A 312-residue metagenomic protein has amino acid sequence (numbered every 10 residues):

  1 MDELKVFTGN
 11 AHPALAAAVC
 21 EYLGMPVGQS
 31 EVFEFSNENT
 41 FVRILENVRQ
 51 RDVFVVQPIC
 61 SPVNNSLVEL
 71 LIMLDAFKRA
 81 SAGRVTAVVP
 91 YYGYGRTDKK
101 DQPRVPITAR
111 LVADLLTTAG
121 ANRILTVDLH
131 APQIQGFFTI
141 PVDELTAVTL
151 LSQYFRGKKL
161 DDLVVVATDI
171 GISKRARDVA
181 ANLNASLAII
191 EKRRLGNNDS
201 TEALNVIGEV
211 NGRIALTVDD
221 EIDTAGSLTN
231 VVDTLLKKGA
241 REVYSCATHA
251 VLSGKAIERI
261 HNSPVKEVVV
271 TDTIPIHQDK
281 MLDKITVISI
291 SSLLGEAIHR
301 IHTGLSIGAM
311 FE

Functional and structural regions predicted by a protein language model:
M1-E312: PRPP-associated nucleotide enzymes
